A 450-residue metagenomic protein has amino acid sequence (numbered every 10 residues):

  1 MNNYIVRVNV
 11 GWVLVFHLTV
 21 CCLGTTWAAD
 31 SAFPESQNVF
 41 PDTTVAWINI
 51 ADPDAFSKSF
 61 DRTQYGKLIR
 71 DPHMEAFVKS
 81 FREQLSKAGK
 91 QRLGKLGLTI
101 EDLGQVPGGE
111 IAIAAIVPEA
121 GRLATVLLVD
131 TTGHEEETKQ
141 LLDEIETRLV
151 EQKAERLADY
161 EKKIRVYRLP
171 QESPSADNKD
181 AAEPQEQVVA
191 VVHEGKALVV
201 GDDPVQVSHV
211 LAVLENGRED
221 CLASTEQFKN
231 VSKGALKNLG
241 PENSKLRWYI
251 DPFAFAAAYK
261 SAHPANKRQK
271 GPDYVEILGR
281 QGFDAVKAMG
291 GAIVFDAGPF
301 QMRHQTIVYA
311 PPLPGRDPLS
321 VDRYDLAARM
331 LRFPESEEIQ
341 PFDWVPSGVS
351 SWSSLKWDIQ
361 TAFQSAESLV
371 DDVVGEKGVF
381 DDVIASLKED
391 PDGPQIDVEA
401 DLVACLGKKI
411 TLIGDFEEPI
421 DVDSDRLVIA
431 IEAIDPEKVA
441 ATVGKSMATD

Functional and structural regions predicted by a protein language model:
M1-G11: N-terminal secretory signal peptides that target proteins for export/translocation
G11-T25: Bacterial N-terminal signal peptides
A28-P184, E226-A288, F295, I307-D423 (+1 more regions): Structural boundary/hinge residues at secondary-structure and domain interfaces
P41, G133, V192-L198, Q301 (+1 more regions): Short, solvent-exposed coil/turn segments at beta-strand boundaries
T131-E135, D202-V207, A433-P436: Helix N-cap motif at beta-to-alpha junctions
I145-E151, V207, L211-T225: A short alpha->loop->secondary-structure connector
Q187-G201, V205-V210: Hydrophobic or amphipathic alpha-helical targeting/insertion segments
D425, I429-T442: C-terminal substrate/ligand-recognition segments
